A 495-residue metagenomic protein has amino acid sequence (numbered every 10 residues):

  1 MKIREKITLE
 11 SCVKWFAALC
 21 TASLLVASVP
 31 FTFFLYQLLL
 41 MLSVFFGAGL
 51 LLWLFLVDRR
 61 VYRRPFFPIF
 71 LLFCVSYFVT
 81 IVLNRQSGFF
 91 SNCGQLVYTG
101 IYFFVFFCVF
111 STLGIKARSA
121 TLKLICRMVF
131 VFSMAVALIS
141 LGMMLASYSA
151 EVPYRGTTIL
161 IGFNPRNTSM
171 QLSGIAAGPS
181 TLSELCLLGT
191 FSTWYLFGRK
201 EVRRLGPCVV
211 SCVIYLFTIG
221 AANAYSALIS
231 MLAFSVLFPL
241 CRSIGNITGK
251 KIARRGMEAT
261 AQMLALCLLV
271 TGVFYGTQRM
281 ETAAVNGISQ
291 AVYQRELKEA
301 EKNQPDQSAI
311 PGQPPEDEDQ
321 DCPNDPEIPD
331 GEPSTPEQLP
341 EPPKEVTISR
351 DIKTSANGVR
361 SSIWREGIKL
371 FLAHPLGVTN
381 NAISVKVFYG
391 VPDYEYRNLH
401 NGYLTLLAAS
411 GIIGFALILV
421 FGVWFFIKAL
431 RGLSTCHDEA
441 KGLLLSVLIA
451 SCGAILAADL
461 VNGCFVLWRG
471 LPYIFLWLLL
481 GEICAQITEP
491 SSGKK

Functional and structural regions predicted by a protein language model:
M1-F55, Y77-N84: N-terminal signal-anchor transmembrane segment
T8-A18, R59-L72, L122-M128, R204-C208 (+1 more regions): Membrane-interfacial loop-to-transmembrane alpha-helix junctions, especially the N-terminal start
L71-L72, G88-S111, L124, M128 (+1 more regions): Aromatic-anchored transmembrane helix interface
K123-G156, A176-T248, G272-G276, K428 (+1 more regions): Alpha-helical transmembrane segments of multi-pass inner-membrane proteins
M231, S235-P239, K428, L445-K495: Transmembrane alpha-helices of multi-pass inner-membrane enzymes
P239-R350, R365-L372: A membrane-periplasm/extracellular boundary helix in multi-pass inner-membrane enzymes that assemble envelope glycans
I348-S410: Long extracytoplasmic/lumenal interhelical loops at the membrane interface of multi-pass membrane proteins
S410-L456: Hydrophobic transmembrane alpha-helices and their immediate junctions
